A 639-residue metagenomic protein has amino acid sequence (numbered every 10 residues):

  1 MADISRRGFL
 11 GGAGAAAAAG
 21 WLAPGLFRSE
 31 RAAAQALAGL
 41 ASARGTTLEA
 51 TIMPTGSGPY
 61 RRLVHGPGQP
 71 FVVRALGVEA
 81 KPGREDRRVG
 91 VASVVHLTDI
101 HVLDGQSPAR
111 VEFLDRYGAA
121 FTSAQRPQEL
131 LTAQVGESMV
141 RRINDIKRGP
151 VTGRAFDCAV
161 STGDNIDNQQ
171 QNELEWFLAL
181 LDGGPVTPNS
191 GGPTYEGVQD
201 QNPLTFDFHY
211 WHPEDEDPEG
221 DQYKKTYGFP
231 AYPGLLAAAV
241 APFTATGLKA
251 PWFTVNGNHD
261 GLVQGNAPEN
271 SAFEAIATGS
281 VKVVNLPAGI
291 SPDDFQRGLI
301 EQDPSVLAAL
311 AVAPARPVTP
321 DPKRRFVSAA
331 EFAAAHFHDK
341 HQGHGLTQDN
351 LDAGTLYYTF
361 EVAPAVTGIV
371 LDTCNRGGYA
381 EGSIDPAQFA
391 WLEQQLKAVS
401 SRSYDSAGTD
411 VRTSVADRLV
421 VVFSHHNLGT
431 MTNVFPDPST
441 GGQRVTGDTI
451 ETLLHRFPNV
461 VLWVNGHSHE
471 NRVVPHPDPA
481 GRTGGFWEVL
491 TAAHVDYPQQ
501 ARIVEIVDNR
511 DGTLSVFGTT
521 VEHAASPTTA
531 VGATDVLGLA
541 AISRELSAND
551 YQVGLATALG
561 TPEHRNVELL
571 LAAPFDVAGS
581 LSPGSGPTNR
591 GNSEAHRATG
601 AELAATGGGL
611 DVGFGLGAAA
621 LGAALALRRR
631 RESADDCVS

Functional and structural regions predicted by a protein language model:
M1-A17: N-terminal secretory signal peptides and thylakoid transit peptides that target proteins across membranes
A33-V151, D157-C158, Q201-L236, T254 (+3 more regions): Metal-dependent phosphoesterase/phosphodiesterase active-site architecture
D99, G163-D164, G257, H425 (+1 more regions): Active-site glycine-centered loops adjacent to acidic/histidine catalytic or metal-binding residues that shape
G163-D182, V263-F273, V434-F435, V473-P479: Metal-dependent catalytic neighborhoods of phosphoester/phosphodiester hydrolases
N375-A390, V399-V464: Active-site-proximal segments of metal-dependent phosphoesterases and phosphodiesterases across multiple
N592-F614: Extracellular Ser/Thr-rich, low-complexity/disordered mucin-like segments
D611-R630: A cross-kingdom C-terminal cell-surface attachment/processing module
A634-S639: Cytoplasmic C-terminal tails of single-pass
